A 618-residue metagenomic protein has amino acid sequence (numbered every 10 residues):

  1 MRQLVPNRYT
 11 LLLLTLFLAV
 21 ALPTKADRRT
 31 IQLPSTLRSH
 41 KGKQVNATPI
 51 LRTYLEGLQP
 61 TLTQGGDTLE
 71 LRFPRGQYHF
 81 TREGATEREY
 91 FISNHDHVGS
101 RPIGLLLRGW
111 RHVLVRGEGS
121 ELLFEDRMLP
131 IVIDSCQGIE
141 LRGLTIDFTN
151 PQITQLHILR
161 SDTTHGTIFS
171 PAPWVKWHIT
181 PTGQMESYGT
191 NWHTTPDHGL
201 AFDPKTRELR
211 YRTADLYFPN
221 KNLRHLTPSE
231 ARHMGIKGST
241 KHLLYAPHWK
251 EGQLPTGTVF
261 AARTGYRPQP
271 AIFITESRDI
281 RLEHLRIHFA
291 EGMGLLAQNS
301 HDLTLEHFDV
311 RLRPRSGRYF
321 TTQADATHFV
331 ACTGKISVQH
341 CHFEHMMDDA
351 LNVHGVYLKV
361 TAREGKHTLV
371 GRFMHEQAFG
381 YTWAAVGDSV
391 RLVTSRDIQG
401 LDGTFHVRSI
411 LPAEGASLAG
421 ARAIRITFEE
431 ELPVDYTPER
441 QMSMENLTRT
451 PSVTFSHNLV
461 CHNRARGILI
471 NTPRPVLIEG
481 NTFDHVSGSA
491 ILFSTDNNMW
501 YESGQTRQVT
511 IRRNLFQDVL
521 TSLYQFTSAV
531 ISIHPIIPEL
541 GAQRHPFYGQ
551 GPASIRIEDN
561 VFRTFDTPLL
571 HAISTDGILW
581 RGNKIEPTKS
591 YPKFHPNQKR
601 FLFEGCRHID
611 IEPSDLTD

Functional and structural regions predicted by a protein language model:
T15-P23: Hydrophobic h-region of N-terminal signal peptides that target proteins for export in Gram-negative bacteria
R29, D67-L69, I103, R111-V113 (+21 more regions): The right-handed parallel beta-helix/beta-solenoid scaffold, focusing on the short coil/turn and N-cap positions
L33-R72: Acidic Gly/Asp/Thr-rich repetitive segments characteristic of extracellular carbohydrate-active and adhesion proteins
E56-T61, F80-L114, L123-R142, N150-I168 (+10 more regions): Extracellular beta-strand-rich solenoid/capping regions of secreted or surface-exposed proteins that bind or remodel
F124, F148-T149, L159, V175-M234 (+1 more regions): Ser/Thr/Gly-rich low-complexity blocks that favor extended beta-strand/coil architectures
F124-P130, N150-T154, Q269-A271, E291-L296 (+10 more regions): Short glycine/acidic-rich loop motifs that flank beta-strands on beta-rich extracellular proteins
T213-R267, L401-T404, S409-V453, C461: Small/polar beta-strand repeat architecture
